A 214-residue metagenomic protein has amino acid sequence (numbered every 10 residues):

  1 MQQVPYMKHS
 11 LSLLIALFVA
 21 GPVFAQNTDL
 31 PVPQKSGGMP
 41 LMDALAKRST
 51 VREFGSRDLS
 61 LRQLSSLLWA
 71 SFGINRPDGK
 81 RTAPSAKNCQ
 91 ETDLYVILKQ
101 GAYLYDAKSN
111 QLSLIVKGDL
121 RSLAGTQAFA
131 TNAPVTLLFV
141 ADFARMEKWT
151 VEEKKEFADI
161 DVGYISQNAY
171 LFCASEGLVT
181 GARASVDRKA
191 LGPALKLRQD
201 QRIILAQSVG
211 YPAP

Functional and structural regions predicted by a protein language model:
Q2-L11: Positively charged n-region of N-terminal signal peptides that target proteins for export
S12-L13, V23: Cleavable N-terminal signal peptides
Q26-A133: N-terminal amphipathic, basic helical "cap/leader" segment at the start of enzyme domains
R48, L67, L94, V135-P193 (+1 more regions): Small-aliphatic-rich amphipathic alpha-helix that forms the alpha element of a beta-alpha
K196-P214: A glycine-rich helix N-cap at a beta->alpha junction
